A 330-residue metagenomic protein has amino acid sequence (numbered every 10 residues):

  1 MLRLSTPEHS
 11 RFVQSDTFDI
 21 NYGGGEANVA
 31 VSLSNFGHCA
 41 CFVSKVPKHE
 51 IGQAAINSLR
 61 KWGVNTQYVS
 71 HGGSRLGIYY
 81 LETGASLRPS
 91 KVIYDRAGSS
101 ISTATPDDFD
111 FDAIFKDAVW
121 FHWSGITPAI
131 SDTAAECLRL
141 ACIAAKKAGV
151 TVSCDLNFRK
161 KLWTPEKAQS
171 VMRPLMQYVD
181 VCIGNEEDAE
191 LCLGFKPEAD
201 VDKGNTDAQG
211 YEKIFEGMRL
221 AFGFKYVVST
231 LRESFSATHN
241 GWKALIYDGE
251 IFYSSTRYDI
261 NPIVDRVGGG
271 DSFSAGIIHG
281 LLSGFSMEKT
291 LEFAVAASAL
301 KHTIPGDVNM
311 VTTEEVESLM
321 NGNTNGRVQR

Functional and structural regions predicted by a protein language model:
M1-R11: Positively charged, low-complexity intrinsically disordered leader regions
R11, N21, N28-A40, G280-S283: Alpha-helix C-terminal capping segments
T17-E26, S44-P47, V69-G73, V267-G269: Active-site nucleophile and cofactor-binding loops and adjacent substrate-binding regions of central metabolic enzymes
C39-P128, V316-R330: Conserved N-terminal subdomain of the carbohydrate kinase-like
A144-T151, F222-K225: A short helix->loop->beta-strand "cap" motif at the edges of active sites that frequently abuts
L162-I251: Conserved phosphate/ATP/ADP-binding segment of small-molecule kinases
Y253-N323, R330: Conserved post-catalytic alpha-helical subdomain immediately downstream of the catalytic base and nucleotide-binding
